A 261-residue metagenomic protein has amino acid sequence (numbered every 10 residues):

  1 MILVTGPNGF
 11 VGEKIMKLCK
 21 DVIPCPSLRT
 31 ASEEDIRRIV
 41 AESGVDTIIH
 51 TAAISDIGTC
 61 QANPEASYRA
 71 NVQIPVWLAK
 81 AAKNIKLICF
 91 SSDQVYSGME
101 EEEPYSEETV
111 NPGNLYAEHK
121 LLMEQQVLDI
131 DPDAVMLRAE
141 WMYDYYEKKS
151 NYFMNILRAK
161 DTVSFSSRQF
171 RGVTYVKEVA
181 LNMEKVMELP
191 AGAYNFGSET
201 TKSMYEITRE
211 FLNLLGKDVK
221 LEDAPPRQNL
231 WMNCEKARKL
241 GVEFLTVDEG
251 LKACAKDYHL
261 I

Functional and structural regions predicted by a protein language model:
M1-C19: N-terminal Rossmann NAD(P)H-binding glycine-rich loop of SDR-like oxidoreductase domains
T5, I48-A52, L87-D93, L137-A139: SDR active-site strand-loop-helix element
D21-A31, D223: A short beta-strand-loop structural module common to alpha/beta enzyme folds
A31-A70, A81: NAD(P)H-binding glycine-rich loop region in Rossmannoid oxidoreductase-like domains and their noncatalytic homologs
R69, Q73-I74, V95-L137, Y143-D144: Catalytic helix-loop patch of NAD(P)-dependent Rossmann-fold dehydrogenases
Q125-G172, V176-E178: NAD(P)-dependent short-chain dehydrogenase/reductase
N182-M183, E188-C234: Mid/C-terminal beta-alpha module of Rossmann-like enzyme folds, strongest in SDR-family dehydrogenases/epimerases
K217-V219, A224-I261: C-terminal amphipathic/interface module of NAD(P)-dependent oxidoreductases and related NAD-binding regulators
